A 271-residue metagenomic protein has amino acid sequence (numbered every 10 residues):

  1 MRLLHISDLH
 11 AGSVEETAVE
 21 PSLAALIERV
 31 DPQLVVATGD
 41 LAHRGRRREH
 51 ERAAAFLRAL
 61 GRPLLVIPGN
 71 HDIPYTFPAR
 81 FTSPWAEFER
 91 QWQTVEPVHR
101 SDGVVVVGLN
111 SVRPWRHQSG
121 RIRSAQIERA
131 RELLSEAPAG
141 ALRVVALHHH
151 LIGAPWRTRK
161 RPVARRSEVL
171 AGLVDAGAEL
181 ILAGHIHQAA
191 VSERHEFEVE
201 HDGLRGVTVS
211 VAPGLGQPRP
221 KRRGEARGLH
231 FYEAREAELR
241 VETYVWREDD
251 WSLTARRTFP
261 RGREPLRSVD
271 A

Functional and structural regions predicted by a protein language model:
M1-A59, Y75-T76, T94, R129 (+1 more regions): N-terminal active-site segment of His-dependent metallophosphoesterases
H5-S7, L34-D40, L64-N70, N110 (+3 more regions): Active-site neighborhood of phospho(di)ester-bond hydrolases with catalytic His/Asp-centered motifs
G12-V14, H43-R48, R52, N70-R80 (+4 more regions): Active-site environment of divalent metal-dependent phosphoester hydrolases
E20-P21, E49-A53, R123-E128, R159-V169 (+1 more regions): Charged helix-capping and loop-helix junction motifs
E51-E132, A137, G172-V174, G203 (+1 more regions): Extended active-site neighborhood of metal-dependent phosphoesterases/phosphodiesterases
A139-A154: Short acidic, glycine-rich surface-loop motifs adjacent to enzyme active sites
R159-R235: Conserved beta-sheet core of the metallophosphoesterase superfamily
E233-A271: A short C-terminal boundary segment appended to hydrolase-like catalytic domains
